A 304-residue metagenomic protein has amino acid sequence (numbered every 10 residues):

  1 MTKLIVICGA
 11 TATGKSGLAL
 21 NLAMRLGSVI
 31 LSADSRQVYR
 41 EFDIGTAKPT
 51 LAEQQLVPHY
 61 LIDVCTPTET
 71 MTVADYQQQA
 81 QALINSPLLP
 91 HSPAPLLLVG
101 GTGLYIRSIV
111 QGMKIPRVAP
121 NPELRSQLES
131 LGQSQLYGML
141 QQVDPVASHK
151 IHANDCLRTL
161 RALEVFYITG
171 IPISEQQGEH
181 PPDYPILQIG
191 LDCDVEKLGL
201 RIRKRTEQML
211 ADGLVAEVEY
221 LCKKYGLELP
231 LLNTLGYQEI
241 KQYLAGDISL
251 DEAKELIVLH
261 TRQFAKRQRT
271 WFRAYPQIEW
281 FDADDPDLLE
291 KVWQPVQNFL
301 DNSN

Functional and structural regions predicted by a protein language model:
M1-N304: Phosphate/pyrophosphate-binding catalytic cores of soluble transferases and nucleic-acid-acting enzymes
